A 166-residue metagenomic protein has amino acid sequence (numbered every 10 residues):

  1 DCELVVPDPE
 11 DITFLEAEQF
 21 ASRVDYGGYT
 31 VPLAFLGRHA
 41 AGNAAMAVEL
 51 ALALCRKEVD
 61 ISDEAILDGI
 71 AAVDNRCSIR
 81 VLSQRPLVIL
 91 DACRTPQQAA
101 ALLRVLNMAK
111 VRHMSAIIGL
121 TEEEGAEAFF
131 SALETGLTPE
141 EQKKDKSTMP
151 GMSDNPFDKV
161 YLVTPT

Functional and structural regions predicted by a protein language model:
D1-Y29: Extended acidic/charged loop-beta regions that coordinate divalent cations and stabilize anionic phosphate/carboxylate
P7-P9, L82, V163: Conserved beta-strand termini and adjacent loop/short-helix elements that scaffold enzyme active sites in alpha/beta
Y26-K159: Nucleotide phosphate-binding/pyrophosphate-handling subdomain across enzymes that bind or process nucleotide phosphates
V160, T166: Glycine-rich phosphate-binding loop and adjoining beta1-alpha1-beta2 segment of Rossmann-like nucleotide-binding folds
